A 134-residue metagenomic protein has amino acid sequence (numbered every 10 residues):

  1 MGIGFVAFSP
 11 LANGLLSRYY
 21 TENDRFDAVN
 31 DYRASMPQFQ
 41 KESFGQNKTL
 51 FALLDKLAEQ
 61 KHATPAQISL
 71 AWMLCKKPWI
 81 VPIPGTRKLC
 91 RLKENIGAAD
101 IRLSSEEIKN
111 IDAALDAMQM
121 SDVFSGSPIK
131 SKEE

Functional and structural regions predicted by a protein language model:
M1-V29, T64: Aromatic-lined glycan-binding groove of carbohydrate-active enzymes
G4-V6, W79-I83: Structural preference for beta-strand elements that scaffold enzyme active sites
F5-F8, L54, A66-I68, L92 (+1 more regions): Conserved, mostly hydrophobic/aromatic
A12, I83, F124: Short glycine/serine/threonine-biased micro-segments
L15, R91-E94: Phosphate- and divalent-cation-binding pockets in alpha/beta enzyme and binding domains that engage nucleotide-derived
D24, A28-Q60, C75, W79 (+1 more regions): Terminal-tail/helix-coil boundary detector
V81-R91: Glycine-rich phosphate-binding active-site loops on the catalytic face of alpha/beta enzymes
